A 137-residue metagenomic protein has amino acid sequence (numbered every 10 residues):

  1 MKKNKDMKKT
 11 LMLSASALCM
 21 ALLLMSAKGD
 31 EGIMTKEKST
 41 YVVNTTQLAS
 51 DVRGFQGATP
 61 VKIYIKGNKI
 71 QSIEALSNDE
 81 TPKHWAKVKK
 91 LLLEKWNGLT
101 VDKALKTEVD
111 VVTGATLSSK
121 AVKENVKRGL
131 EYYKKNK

Functional and structural regions predicted by a protein language model:
M1-M7: N-terminal secretory signal peptides that target proteins for export/translocation
K8-S14, L23-K137: Flexible, solvent-exposed loop/hinge segments and secondary-structure transition points
A17-L18: Repetitive helical segments and hydrophobic/amphipathic motifs
